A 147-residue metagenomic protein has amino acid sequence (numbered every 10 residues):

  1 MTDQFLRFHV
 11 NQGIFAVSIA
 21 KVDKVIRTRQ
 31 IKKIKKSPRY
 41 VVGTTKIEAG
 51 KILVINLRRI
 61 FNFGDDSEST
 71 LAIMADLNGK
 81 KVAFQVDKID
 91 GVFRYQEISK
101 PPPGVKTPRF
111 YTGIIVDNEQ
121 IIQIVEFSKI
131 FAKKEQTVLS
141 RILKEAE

Functional and structural regions predicted by a protein language model:
M1-E147: An acidic, low-aromatic, low-complexity terminal/linker signal
